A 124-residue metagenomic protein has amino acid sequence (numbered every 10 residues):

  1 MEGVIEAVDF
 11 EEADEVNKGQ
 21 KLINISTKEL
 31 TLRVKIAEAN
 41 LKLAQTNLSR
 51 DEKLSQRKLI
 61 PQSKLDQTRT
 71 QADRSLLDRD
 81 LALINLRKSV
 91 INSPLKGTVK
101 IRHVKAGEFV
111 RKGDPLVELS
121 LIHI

Functional and structural regions predicted by a protein language model:
M1-E2: N-terminal beta-strand block that forms a small beta-sandwich/beta-barrel module immediately after a flexible targeting
E6-D9, E15-K21, V90-I122: Surface-exposed patches in structured soluble domains
E12, L59-Q62, L76-L77, K88-V90 (+1 more regions): A broad, low-specificity signal for short, low-complexity segments enriched in glycine/proline and polar/charged
N17, T27, R33-V34, K58 (+4 more regions): Short amphipathic alpha-helical leader/targeting segments
N24: Conserved protein-kinase N-lobe ATP-binding Lys motif
E29-I84, R102: Alpha-helical coiled-coil segments
